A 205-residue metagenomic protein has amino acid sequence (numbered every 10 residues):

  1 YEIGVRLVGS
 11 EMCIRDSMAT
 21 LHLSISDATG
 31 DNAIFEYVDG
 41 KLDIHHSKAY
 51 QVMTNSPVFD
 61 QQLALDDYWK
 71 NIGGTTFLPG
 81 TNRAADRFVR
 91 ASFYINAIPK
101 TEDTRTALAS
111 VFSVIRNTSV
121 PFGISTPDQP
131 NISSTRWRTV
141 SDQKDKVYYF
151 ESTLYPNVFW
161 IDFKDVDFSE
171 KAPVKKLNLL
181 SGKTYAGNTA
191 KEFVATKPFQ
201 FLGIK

Functional and structural regions predicted by a protein language model:
Y1-I3, L7-I14: Short, small-residue-biased leader/transition segments that mark boundaries at the very start of proteins
I3, I34, R138-V140: Short, surface-exposed charged micro-motifs
G9, A19-T20: A structure-centric signal for secondary-structure junctions around beta-strands
M12, V38-D39, S152-Y155: Secondary-structure transition/turn motif
R15-S17, L23-S24: A charged, amphipathic alpha-helical module
M18-A19, A28, Q51-K205: C-terminus-biased signal that marks the final domain/tail of proteins
H22, N32: A residue-level signal for beta-strand positions that form part of recognition/binding surfaces within mature
D27-G30, E36-K41, K48, D142-D145: Short acidic-glycine loop/turn motifs at beta-strand connectors
